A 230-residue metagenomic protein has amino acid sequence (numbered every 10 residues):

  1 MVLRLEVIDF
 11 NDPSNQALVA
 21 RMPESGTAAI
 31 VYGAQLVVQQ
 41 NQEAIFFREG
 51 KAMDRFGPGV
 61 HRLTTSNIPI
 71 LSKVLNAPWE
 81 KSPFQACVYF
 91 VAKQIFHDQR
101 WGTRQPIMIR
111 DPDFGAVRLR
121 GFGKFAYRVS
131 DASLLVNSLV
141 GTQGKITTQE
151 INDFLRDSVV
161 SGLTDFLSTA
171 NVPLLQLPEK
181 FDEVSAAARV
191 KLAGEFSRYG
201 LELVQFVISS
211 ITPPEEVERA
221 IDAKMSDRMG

Functional and structural regions predicted by a protein language model:
M1-R118, F122, A126-V140, G144-E150 (+1 more regions): Interfacial loop/beta elements and low-complexity acidic/Ser/Thr-rich segments of macromolecular assembly/processing
C87-G230: Elongated, amphipathic alpha-helices that form coiled-coils and helical stalk/scaffold elements used
